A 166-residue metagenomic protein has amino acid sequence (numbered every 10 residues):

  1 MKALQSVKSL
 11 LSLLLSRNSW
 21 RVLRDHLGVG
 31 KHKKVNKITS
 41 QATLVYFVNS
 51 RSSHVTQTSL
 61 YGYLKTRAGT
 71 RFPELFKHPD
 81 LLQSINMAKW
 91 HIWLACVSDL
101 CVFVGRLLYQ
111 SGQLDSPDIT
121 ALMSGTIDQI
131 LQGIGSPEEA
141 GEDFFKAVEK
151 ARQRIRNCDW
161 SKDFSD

Functional and structural regions predicted by a protein language model:
K2-D80, M87: Leu/Val/Ala/Ile-rich N-terminal alpha-helices, chiefly Sec-type signal peptides and the beginnings
K8-L11, R24, C101, L131 (+1 more regions): Residue-level detector of alpha-helical secondary structure
R21, H91-L94, S161: Short linear interaction motif-like sites in intrinsically disordered regions of transcription factors
S40, V48, S84-I85, D115 (+1 more regions): Alpha-helix capping and helix-coil boundary motifs
T56, A88, I92, C96-D99 (+3 more regions): Residue-level detector of well-ordered alpha-helical segments, enriched for hydrophobic/aromatic packing positions
Y63-L114: N-terminal interaction modules that seed assembly of large macromolecular complexes
Y63-T66, P117-D166: Polybasic, proline/glycine-rich intrinsically disordered low-complexity segments
